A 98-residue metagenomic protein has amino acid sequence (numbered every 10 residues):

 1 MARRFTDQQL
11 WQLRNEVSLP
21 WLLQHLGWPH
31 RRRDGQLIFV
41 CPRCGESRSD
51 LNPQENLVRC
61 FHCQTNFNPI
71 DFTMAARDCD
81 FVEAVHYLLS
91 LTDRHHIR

Functional and structural regions predicted by a protein language model:
M1-R98: N-terminal structured subdomain of primase-like DNA metabolism proteins
